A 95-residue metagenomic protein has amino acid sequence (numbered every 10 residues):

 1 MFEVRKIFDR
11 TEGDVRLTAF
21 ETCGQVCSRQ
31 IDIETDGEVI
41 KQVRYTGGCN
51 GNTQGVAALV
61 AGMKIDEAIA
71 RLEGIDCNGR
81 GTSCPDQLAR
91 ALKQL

Functional and structural regions predicted by a protein language model:
M1-G37: Structured beta-strand/loop patches that form or line metal/cofactor-binding pockets in enzymes
T22-L95: Active-site- and interface-proximal helix/loop "cap" or "latch" segments in soluble metabolic and energy-transducing
